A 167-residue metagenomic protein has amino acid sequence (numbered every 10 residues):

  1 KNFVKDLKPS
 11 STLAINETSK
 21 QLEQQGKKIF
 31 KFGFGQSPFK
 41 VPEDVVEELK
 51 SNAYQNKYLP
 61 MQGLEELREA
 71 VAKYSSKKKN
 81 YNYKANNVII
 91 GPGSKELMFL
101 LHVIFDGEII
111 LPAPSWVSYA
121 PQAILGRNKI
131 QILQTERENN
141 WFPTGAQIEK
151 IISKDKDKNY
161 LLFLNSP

Functional and structural regions predicted by a protein language model:
K5-P92: N-terminal small-domain helix-loop-helix segment of the aminotransferase-like
I29, D106, D157-N159: Local beta-strand N-terminus motif with an aromatic residue
G35-F39, K95, W116-V117, P167: Short, solvent-exposed loop/turn segments at secondary-structure junctions
K78-N82, L101-D106: Glycine-rich helix-loop-beta junction characteristic of Rossmann-like nucleotide cofactor-binding loops
I104-A123, K150: Conserved PLP-anchoring active-site segment centered on the Schiff-base-forming lysine
L125-I130: A short helix-loop-beta submotif of the ANL/AMP-binding
Q131, T135-P167: Active-site phosphate-binding strand-loop segment of PLP-dependent enzymes
